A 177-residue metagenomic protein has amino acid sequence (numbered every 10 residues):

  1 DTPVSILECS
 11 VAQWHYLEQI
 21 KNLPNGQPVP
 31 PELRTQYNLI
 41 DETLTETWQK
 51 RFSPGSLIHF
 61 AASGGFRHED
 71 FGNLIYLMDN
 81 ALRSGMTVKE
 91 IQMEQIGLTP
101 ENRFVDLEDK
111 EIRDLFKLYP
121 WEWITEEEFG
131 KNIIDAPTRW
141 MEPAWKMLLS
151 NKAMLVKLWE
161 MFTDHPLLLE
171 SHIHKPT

Functional and structural regions predicted by a protein language model:
P3-T177: Domain-scale recognition of functional cores that engage charged ligands
